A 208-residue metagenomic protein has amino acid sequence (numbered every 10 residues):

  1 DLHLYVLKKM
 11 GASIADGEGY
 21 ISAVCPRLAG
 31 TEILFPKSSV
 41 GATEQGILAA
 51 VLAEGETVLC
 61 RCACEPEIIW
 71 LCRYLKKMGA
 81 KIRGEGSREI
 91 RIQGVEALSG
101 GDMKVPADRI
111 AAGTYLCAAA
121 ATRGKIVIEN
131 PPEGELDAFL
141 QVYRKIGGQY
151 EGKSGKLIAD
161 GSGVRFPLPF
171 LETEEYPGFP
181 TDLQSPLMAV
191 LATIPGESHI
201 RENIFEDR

Functional and structural regions predicted by a protein language model:
D1-R208: Structural preference for solvent-exposed beta-strand-turn elements and adjacent flexible terminal/loop segments within
